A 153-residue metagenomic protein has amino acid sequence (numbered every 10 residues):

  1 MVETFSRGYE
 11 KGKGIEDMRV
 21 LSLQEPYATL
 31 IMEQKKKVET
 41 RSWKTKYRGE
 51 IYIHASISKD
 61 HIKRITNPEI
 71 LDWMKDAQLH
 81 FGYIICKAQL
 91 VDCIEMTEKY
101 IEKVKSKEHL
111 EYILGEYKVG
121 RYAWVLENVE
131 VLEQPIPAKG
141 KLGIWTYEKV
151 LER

Functional and structural regions predicted by a protein language model:
F5, E10-R153: Structured alpha/beta reader/binder surfaces that contact nucleic acids or chromatin modification marks
